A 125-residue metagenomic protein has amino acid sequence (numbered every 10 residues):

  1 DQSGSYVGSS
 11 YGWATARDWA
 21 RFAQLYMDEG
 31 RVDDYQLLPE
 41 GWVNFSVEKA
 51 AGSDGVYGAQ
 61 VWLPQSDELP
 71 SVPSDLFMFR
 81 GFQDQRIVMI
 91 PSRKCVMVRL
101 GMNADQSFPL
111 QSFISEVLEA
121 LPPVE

Functional and structural regions predicted by a protein language model:
D1-A14, W62-S66: Carbohydrate-binding/catalytic loop surfaces
S9-W19, E40-A51, P73-S74: ...with weaker cross-activation on analogous glycine-rich loops/strands in unrelated enzymes
S10-R31, Q85-G101: Active-site-proximal alpha-helical segments within enzyme catalytic domains
A20-M27, V43, V47, W62 (+2 more regions): Non-transmembrane alpha-helical segments in soluble domains of secreted/periplasmic/extracellular proteins
G30-P39, F108: Structural helix-adjacent loops and short alpha-helical linkers that scaffold large soluble proteins
N44-V96: Active-site Gly/Thr loop motif
F79-E125: Structured C-terminal helix/loop/strand segments within mature extracytoplasmic catalytic/sensor domains
